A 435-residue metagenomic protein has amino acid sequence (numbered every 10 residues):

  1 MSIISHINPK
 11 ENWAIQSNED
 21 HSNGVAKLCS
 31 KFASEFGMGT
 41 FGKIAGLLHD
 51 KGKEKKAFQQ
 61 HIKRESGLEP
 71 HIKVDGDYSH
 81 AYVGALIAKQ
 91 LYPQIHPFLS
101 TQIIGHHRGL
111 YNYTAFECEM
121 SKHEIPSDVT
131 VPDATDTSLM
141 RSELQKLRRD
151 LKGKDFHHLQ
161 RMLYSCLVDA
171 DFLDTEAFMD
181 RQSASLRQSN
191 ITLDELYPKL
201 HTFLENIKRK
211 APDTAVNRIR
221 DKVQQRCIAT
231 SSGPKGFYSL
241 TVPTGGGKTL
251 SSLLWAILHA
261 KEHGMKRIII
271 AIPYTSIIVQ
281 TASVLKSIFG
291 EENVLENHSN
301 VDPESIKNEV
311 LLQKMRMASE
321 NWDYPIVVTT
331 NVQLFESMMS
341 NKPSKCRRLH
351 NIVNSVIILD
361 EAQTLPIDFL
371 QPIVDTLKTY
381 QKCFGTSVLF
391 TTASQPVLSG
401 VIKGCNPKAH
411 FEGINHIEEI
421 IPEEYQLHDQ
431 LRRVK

Functional and structural regions predicted by a protein language model:
S2-F203: Accessory nucleic-acid engagement/destabilization modules that flank
I15, H21, L28, T40 (+1 more regions): Conserved pre-motif I regulatory segment
I103, P234-H259: Walker A/P-loop
G233-L240, K266-R267, D323-Y324, R432: Pre-Walker A (Motif I) flank of P-loop NTPase domains
S251, A256-L258, G264-F289, E296-V301 (+1 more regions): Conserved Walker A/P-loop ATP-binding site and its immediately adjacent core in helicase/helicase-like ATPase domains
G290-M339: Inter-Walker segment of RecA-like/P-loop motor cores
V327, N331-F335, P343-C383, V388: SF2 helicase catalytic motif II
S394-K435: Interdomain hinge/linker at the junction between the two RecA-like core domains of SF2 helicases
